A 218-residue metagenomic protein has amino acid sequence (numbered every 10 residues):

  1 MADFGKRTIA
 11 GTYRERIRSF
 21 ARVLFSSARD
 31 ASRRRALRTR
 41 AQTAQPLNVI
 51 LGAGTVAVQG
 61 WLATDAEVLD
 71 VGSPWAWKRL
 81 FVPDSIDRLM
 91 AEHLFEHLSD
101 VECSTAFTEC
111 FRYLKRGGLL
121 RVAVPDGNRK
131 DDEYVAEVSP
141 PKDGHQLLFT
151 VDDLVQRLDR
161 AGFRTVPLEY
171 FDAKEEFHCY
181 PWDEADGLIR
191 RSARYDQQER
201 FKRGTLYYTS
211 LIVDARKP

Functional and structural regions predicted by a protein language model:
M1-A44, A185-R191: Membrane-proximal basic amphipathic "stem/tether" segments
R7-E15, S19-S26, N48-T55, F81 (+2 more regions): A broad, low-specificity signal for short, low-complexity segments enriched in glycine/proline and polar/charged
R40, L80, R203-G204: Short secondary-structure boundary/capping segments
Q42-T43, T55, T205-L206: Short, flexible hinge/linker loops that cap or flank conserved catalytic cores
P46-K130, D152, I212-K217: Conserved SAM-binding loop
E102-F111, K115, L119-P218: S-adenosyl-L-methionine-dependent methyltransferase catalytic module, highlighting the catalytic core
